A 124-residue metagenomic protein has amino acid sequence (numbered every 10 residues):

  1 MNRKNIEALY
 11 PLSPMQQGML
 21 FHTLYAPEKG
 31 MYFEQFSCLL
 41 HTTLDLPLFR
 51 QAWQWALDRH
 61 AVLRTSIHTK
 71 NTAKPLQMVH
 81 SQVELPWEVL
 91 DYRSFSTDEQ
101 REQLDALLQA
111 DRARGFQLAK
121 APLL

Functional and structural regions predicted by a protein language model:
R3-P86, F95-L124: Acyl-group handoff/entry surfaces in thioester-processing enzymes
Y92: Helicase-core coupling region on the C-terminal RecA-like lobe
